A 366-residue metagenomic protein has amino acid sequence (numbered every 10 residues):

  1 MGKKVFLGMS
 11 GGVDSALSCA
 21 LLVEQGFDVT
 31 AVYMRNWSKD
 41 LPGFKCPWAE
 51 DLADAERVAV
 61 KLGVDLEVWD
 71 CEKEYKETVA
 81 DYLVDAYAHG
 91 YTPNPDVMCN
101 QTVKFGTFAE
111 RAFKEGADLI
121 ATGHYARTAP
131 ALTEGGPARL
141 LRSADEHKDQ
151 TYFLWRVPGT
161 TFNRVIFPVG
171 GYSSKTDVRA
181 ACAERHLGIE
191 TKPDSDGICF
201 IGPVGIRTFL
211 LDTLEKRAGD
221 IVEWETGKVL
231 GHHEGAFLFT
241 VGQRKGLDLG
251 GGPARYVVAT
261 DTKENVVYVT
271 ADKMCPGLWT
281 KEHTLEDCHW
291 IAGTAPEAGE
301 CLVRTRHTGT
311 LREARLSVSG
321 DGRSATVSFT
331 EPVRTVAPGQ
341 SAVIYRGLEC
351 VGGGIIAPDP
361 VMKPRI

Functional and structural regions predicted by a protein language model:
M1-R156, K175-D177, A183: ATP-dependent adenylation/nucleotidyltransferase module used to activate substrates
S38-K39, A121-I366: AMP-forming adenylation/ATP pyrophosphatase catalytic core
